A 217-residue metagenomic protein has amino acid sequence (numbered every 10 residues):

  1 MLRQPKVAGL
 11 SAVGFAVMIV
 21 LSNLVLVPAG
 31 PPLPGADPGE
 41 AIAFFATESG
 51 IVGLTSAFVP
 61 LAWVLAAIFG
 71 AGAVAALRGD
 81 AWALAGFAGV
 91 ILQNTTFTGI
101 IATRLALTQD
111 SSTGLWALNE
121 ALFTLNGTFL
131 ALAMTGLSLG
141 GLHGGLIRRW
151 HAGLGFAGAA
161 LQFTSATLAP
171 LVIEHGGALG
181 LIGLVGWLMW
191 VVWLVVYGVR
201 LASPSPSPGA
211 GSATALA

Functional and structural regions predicted by a protein language model:
M1-A217: Hydrophobic, aromatic-enriched alpha-helical segments typical of multi-pass transmembrane helices
